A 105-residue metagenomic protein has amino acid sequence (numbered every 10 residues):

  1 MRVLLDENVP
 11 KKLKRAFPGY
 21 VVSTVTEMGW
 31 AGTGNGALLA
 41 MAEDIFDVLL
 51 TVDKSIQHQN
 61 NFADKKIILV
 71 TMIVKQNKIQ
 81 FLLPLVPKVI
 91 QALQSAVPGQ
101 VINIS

Functional and structural regions predicted by a protein language model:
M1-I45: N-terminal first-folded block
V3, A42-F62: Acidic, metal-binding active-site segment of PIN/NYN-like and related structure-specific nucleases
D6-N8, V52, V74: Cofactor-binding loop segments of dinucleotide-utilizing enzymes, especially the Rossmann-like FAD- and NAD(P)+-binding
K14-R15, Q59-N61, F81: Short glycine-/acidic-enriched loop or helix-start segments at secondary-structure transitions that form or flank
F17-Y20, L38-L39, A63-I67, P84-L85: Short, glycine/charged-enriched secondary-structure capping and boundary segments
S23, L50, I68-V70: Hydrophobic/aromatic beta-strand patches that form the interior of the parallel beta-sheet core in alpha/beta enzyme
M28-G29, I56, K75-N77: Short histidine/acidic/glycine/proline-rich micro-motifs that form metal- and phosphate-coordinating active-site loops
I67-S105: C-terminal structural segments of small proteins and small subunits
